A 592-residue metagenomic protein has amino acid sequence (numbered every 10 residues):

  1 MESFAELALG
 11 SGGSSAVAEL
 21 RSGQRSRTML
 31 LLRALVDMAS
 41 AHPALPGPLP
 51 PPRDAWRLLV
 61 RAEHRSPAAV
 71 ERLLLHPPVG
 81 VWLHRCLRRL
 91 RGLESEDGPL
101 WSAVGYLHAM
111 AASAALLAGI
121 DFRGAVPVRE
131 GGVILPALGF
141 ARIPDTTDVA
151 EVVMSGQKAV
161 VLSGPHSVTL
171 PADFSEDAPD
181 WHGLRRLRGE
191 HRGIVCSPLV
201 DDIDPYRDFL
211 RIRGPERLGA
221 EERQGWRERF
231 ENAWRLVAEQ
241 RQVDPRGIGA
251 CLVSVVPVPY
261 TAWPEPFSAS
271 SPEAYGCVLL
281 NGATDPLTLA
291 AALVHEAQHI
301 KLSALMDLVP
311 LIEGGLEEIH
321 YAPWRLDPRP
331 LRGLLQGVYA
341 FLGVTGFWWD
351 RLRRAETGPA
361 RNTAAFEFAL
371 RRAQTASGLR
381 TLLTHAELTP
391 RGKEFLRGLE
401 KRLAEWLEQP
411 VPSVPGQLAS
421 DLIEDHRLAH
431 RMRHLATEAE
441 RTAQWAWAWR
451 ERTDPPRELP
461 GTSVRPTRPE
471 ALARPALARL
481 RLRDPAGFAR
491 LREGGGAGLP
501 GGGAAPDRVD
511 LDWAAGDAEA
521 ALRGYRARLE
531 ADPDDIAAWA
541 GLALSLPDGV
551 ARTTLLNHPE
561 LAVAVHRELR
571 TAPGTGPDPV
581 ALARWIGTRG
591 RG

Functional and structural regions predicted by a protein language model:
M1-V256, P272, C277-N281, A369-G592: Type-3 copper protein
Q224, T284, T288, D327-L335 (+2 more regions): Short, solvent-exposed segments of well-ordered alpha helices
F230, I248, S271, P286-V294 (+4 more regions): Active-site-proximal structural scaffolding
N232-Q240, A292, E296-I300, A304 (+3 more regions): Generic, well-ordered alpha-helical scaffold segments in large soluble proteins
V243-N281, A291, A297-G314: Active-site-adjacent "gating/activation" loops or surface patches in catalytic cores
E273, A283-A292, I300-R329, P466-T467 (+3 more regions): Post-HEXXH active-site segment of zinc metalloproteases
M306, E317-P359: Post-HExxH zinc-binding segment in Zn-dependent metallohydrolases
R329, W349-A364, A373-T384: Long, C-terminal catalytic modules of enzymes
